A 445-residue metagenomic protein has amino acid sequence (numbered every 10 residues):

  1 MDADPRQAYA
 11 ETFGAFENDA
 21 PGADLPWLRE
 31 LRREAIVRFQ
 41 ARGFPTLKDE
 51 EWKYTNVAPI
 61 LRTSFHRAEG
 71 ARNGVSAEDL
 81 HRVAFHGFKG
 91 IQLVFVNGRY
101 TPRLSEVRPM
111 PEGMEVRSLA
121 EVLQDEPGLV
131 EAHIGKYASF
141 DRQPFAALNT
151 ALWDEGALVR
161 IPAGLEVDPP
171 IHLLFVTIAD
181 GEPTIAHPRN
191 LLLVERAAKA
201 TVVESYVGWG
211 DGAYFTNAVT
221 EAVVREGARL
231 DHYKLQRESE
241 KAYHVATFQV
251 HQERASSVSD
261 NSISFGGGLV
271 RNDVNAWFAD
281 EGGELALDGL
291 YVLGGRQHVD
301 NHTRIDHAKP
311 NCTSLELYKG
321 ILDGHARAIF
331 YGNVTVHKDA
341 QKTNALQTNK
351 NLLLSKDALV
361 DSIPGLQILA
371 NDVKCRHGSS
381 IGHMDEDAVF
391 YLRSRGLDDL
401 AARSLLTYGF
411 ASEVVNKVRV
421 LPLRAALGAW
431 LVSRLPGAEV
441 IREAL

Functional and structural regions predicted by a protein language model:
M1-A147, L317, D323: N-terminal amphipathic, basic helical "cap/leader" segment at the start of enzyme domains
R103, V107, E112-E115, L119-L397 (+1 more regions): Conserved beta-strand/loop scaffold segments within soluble protein domains that form the structured core and edges
